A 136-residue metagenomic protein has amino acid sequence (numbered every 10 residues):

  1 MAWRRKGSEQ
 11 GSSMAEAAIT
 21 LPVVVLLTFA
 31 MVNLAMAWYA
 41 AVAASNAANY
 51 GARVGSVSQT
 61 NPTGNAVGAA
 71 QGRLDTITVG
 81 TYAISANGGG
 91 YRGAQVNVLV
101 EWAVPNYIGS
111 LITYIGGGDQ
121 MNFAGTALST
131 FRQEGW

Functional and structural regions predicted by a protein language model:
M1-A70: Alpha-helical assembly-interface signal, strongest on the long, hydrophobic N-terminal helix that forms
A41, Y50-W136: Short, conserved structural patches
